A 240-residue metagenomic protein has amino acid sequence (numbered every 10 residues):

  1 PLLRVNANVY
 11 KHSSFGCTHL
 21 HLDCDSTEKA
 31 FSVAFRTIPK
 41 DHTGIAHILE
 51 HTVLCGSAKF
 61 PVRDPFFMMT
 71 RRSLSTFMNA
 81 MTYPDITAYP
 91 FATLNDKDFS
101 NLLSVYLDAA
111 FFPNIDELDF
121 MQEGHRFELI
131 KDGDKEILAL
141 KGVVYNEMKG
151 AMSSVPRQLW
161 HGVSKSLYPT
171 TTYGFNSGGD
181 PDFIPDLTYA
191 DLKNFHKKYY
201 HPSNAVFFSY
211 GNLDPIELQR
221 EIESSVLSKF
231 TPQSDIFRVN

Functional and structural regions predicted by a protein language model:
P1-T27: N- or domain-start disorder-to-order transition segments that initiate the globular core
A7, E28-A30, I86-A88: A generic structural signal for beta-strand entry/edge sites
S14-F15, D25-T27, K40-H42, S57-K59 (+1 more regions): Short, solvent-exposed loop/edge-beta patches enriched in aromatic
L20, F31-V33, Y89: Short beta-strand motif preference
S26-R36: Short, hydrophobic/aliphatic alpha-helical segments
A34-G44: Short pre-active-site segment immediately N-terminal to the catalytic Zn-binding motif
R36-I38, T52-N240: Charge-rich, well-structured scaffold segments of protease-associated domains
T43-C55: Active-site recognition of the HExxH zinc-binding catalytic motif
